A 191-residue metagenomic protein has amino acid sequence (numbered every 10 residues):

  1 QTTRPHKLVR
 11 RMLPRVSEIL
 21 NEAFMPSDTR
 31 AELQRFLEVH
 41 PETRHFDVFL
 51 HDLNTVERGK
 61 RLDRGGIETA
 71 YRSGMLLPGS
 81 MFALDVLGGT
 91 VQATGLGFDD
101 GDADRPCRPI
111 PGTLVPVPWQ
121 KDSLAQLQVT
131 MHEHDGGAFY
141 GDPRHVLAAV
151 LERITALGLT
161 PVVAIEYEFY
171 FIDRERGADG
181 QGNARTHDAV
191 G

Functional and structural regions predicted by a protein language model:
Q1-R11: Extreme N-terminal basic, low-complexity initiation segments that serve as generic localization/processing leaders
L13-G191: Glycine-rich, acidic/polar active-site loops that bind/position phosphate-bearing ligands
